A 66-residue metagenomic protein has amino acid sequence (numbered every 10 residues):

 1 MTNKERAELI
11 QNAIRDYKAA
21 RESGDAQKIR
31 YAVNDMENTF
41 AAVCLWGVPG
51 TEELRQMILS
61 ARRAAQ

Functional and structural regions predicted by a protein language model:
M1-R30: N-terminal acidic leader/helix
A26-A65: Short, charge-rich amphipathic interface segments used for partner binding and complex assembly
